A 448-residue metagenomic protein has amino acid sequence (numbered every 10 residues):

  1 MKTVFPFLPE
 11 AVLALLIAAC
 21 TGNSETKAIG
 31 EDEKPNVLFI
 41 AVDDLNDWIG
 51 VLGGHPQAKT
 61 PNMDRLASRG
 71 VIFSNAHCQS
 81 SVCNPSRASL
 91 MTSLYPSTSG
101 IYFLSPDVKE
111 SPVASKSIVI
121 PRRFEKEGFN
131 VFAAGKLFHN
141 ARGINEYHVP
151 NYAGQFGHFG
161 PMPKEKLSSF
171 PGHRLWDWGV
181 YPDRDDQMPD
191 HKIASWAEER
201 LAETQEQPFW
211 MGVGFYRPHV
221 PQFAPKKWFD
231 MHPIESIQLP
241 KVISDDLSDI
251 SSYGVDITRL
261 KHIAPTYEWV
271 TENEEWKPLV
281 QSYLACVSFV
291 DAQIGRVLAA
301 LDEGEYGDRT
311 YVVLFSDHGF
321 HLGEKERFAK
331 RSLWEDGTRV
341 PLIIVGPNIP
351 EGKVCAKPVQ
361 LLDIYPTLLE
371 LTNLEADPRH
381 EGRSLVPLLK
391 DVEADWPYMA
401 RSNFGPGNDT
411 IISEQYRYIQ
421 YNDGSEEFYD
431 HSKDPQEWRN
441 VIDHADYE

Functional and structural regions predicted by a protein language model:
T26-V71, S80, E125, K226 (+1 more regions): Active-site-proximal N-terminal segment of extracellular/periplasmic enzymes that hydrolyze or transfer
E33, H55-T60, H77-V82, V108-S117 (+7 more regions): A short beta-strand-to-alpha-helix junction
V37-L45, K136, W210-V213, H232 (+3 more regions): A short aromatic-rich beta-strand->coil structural motif
G53-R87, S93-L94, T98, G128-F132 (+2 more regions): Short, structured active-site-proximal loop/turn typified by the sulfatase FGly-forming signature C/S-X-P-X-R
S74, P85-R87, E127, N140-G179 (+1 more regions): Core domains of carbohydrate- and sulfate-ester-processing enzymes
S89-D186, K330, N408: Catalytic-site neighborhoods of secreted/periplasmic enzymes that process anionic sulfate/phosphate groups
N145-E146, P150, G154-F159, H318-E324 (+2 more regions): C-terminal cap/loop subdomain of S1 sulfatases and analogous C-terminal strand-loop tails that border
Q222-K227, A299-Q360, P397: Histidine-centered active-site microenvironments of extracellular/periplasmic hydrolases and transferases
